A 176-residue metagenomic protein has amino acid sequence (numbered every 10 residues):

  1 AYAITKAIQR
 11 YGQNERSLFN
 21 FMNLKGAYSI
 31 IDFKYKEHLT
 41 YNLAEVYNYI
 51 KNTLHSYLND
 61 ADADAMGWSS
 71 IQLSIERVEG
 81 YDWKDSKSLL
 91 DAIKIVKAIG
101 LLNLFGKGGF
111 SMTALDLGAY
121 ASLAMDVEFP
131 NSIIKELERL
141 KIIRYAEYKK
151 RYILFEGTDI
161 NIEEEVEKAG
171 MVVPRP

Functional and structural regions predicted by a protein language model:
Y2-P176: Extended alpha-helical interface modules used as scaffolds for assembling large macromolecular complexes
